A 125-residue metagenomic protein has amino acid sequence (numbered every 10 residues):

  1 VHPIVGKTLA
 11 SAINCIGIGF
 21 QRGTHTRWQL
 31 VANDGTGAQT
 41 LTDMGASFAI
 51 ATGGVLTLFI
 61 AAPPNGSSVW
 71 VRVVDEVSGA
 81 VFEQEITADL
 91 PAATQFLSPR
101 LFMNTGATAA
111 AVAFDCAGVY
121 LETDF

Functional and structural regions predicted by a protein language model:
V1-W28: Secretory/extracellular carbohydrate-interaction modules and structurally similar beta-sandwich "look-alikes"
S11, G23, A49-G53, P64 (+2 more regions): Surface-exposed coil/turn segments at beta-strand junctions on protein surfaces, enriched
G17-Q21, L30-N33, A61, R72 (+1 more regions): Beta-strand-rich, repetitive solenoid scaffolds
N33-T57: Short, aromatic/His-centered strand-loop micro-motif at the edge of beta-sheets
D34-T36, D75-G79, F125: Solvent-exposed strand-loop boundary residues in beta-sheet-rich modules
G54-P64, V69-V73: Short tryptophan-centered beta-strand motifs in secreted/extracellular beta-sheet-rich domains of glycan-recognition
V74-F96: Short, solvent-exposed beta-strand-to-loop segments that form ligand-recognition rims of beta-rich domains
D89-F125: Ligand-recognition surfaces built from glycine- and aromatic
